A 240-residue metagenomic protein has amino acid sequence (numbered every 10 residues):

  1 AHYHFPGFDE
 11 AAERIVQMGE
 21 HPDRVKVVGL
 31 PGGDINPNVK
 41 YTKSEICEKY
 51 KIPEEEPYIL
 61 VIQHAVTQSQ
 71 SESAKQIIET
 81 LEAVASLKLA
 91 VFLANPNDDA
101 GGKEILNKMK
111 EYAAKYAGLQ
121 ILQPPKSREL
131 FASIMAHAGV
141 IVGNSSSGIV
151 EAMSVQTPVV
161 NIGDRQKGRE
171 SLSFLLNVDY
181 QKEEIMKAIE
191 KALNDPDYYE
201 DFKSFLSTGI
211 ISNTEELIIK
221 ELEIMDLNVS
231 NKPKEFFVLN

Functional and structural regions predicted by a protein language model:
A1-N240: Nucleotide-activated sugar donor-binding and catalytic core shared by glycosyltransferases and related lipid-linked
